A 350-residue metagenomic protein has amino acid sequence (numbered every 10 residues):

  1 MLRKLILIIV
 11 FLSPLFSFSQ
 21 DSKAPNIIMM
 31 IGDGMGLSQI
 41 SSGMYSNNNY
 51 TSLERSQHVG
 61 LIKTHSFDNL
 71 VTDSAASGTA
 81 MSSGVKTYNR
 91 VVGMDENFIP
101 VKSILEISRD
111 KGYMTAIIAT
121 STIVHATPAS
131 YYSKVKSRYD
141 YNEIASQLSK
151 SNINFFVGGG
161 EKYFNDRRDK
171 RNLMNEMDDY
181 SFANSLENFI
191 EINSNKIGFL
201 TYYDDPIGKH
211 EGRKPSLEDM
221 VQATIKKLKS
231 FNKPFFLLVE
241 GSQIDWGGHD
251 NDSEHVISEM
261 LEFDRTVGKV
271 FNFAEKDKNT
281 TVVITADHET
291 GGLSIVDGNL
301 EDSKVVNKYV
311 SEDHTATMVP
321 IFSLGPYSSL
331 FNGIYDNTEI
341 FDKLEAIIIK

Functional and structural regions predicted by a protein language model:
M1-D21: Bacterial Sec-dependent N-terminal signal peptides
Q20-R167, N172-F189, E289-K350: N-terminal catalytic scaffold of extracellular/periplasmic and nuclease hydrolases that process anionic headgroups
M29, F199-T201, F236-E240, V283: Structural motif
L37, E259-L300: Metal-dependent active-site segment of extracytoplasmic phospho-/sulfohydrolases and closely related
G84-Y88, G198-K209, D245-D250, F322-L324: Gly-rich Lys/Arg/Thr-decorated short loops/hinges at beta-loop-alpha junctions or inter-strand turns that position
D95, A183-V221: Functional beta-strand-loop-alpha-helix junction segments that form "active/interaction loops" within catalytic
L105-R109, E187-E191, V221-F231: Short amphipathic alpha-helices and their capping/turn segments at secondary-structure boundaries
A126-Y132, D204-G212, V221-I225, K229-P234 (+1 more regions): Active-site His/acidic residue clusters
